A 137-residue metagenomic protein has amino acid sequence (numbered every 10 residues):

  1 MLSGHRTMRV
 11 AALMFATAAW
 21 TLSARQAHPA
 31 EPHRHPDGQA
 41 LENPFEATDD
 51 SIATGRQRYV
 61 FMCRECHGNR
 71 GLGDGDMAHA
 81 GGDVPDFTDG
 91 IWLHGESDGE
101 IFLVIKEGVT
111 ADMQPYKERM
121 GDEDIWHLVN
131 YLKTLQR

Functional and structural regions predicted by a protein language model:
L2-A12: Bacterial N-terminal signal peptides that target proteins for export
A11-A19: Bacterial N-terminal signal peptides
L22-Q26: Sec/Tat signal peptide C-region and signal peptidase I cleavage site
H28-R58: Electrostatic cytochrome c docking/interface patches
D49-L72, I101-L103, E107: Sequence/structural segment immediately N-terminal to covalent heme-attachment motifs in c-type and related
R70, D76-H79: Conserved catalytic-core motifs of eukaryotic protein kinase domains, centered on the activation segment
L72-D74, T134-R137: Inter-heme linker and motif-flanking segments adjacent to c-type heme-binding CXXCH motifs in c-type cytochromes
G81-L135: Extracytoplasmic electron-transfer domains, predominantly the class I c-type cytochrome c fold
